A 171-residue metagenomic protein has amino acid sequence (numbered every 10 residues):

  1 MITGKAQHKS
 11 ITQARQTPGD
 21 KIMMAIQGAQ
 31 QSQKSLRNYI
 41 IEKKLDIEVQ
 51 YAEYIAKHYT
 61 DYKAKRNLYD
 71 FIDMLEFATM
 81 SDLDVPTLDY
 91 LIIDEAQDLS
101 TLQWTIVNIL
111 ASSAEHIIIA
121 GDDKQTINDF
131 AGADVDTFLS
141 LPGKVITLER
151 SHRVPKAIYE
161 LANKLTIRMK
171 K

Functional and structural regions predicted by a protein language model:
M1, K5, K9, A29-S32 (+2 more regions): Phosphate/oxyanion-binding loops and surfaces in catalytic or ligand/nucleic-acid-binding neighborhoods
T3-I92, T101-I106, D129: Accessory N-terminal region flanking or inserted into the helicase ATPase core in nucleic-acid motor proteins
Y90, Q97-K171: Conserved helicase motor core of SF1/SF2 NTP-dependent helicases
